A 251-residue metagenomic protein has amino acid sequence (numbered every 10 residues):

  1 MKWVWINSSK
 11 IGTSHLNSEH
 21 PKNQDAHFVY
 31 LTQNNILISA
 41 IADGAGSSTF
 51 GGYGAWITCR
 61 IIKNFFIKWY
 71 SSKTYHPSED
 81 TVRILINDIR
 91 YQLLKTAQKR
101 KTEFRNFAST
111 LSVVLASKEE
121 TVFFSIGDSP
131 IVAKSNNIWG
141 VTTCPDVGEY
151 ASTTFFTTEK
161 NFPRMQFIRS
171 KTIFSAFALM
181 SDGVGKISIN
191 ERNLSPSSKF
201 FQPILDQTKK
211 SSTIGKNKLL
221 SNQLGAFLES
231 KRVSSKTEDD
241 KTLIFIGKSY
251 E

Functional and structural regions predicted by a protein language model:
M1-N64, S129-K134, T158-I168, S235-I244: N-terminal entry segment of metal-dependent catalytic domains or homologous docking segments
I6-K22, R90-T102, A133-T172, N222-S234: PP2C/PPM family metal-dependent serine/threonine protein phosphatase catalytic domain, recognizing the conserved
P21-Y30, F104-K118, V122, D146-I189: Acidic loop->beta-strand submotif enriched in PP2C/PPM serine/threonine phosphatases
L31-N34, L115-E120, K134-I138, K248-E251: Short acidic-glycine loop/turn motifs at beta-strand connectors
S39-D43, F124, A178-M180: Short hydrophobic beta-strand that contains or immediately precedes a catalytic carboxylate
I61-Q98, S198-Q223: Helix-loop-helix
Y75-K134, F167-K171, E229-S230, S234-E238: Catalytic core of PPM/PP2C metal-dependent serine/threonine phosphatase domains
N161-E251: C-terminal catalytic subdomain
